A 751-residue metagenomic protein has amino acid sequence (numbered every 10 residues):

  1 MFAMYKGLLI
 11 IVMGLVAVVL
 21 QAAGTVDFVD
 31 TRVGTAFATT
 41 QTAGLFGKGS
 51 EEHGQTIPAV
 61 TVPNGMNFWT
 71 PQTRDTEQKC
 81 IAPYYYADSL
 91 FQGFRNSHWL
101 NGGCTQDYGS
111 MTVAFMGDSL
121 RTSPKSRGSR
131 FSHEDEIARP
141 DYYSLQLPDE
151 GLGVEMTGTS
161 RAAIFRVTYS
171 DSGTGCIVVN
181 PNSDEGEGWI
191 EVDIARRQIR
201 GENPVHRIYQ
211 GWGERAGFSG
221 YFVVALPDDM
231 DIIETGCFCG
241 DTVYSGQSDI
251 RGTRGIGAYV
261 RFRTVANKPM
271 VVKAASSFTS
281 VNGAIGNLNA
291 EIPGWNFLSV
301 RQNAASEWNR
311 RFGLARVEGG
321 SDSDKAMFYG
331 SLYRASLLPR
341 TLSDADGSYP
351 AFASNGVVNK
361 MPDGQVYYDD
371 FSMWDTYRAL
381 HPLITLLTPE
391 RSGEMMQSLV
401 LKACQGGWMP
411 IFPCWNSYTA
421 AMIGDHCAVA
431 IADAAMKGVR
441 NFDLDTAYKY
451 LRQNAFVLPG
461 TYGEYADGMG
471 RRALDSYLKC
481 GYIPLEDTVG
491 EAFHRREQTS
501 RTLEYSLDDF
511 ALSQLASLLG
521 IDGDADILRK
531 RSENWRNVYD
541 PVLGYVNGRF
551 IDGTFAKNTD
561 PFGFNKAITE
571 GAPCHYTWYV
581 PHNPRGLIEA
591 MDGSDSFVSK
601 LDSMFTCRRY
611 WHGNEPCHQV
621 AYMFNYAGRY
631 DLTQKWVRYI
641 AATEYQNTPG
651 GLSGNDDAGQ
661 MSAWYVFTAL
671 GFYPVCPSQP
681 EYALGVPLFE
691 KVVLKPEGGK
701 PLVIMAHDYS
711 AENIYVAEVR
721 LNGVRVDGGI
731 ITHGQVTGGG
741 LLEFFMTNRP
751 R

Functional and structural regions predicted by a protein language model:
M1-L9: Bacterial N-terminal signal peptides that target proteins for export
L9-V18: Bacterial N-terminal signal peptides
A23-V429, A435-L503, A511-N537, L543-V546 (+8 more regions): Accessory carbohydrate-recognition regions in carbohydrate-active enzymes
D508: ATP-dependent phospho-/nucleotidyl transfer catalytic cores
A706: Conserved catalytic core of nucleotide polymerization and phosphodiester-bond processing enzymes
